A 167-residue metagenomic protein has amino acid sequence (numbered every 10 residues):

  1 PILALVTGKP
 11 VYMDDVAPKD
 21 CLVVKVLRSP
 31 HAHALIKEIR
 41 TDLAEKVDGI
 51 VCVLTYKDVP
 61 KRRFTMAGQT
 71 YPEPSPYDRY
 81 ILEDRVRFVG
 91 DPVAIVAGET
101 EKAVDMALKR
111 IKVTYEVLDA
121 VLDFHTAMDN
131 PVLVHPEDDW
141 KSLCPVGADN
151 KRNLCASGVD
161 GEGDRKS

Functional and structural regions predicted by a protein language model:
P1-G147, K151-L154, R165: Flexible, low-hydrophobicity surface segments
V159-R165: Accessory "access/gating" subregions that flank catalytic or transport cores
